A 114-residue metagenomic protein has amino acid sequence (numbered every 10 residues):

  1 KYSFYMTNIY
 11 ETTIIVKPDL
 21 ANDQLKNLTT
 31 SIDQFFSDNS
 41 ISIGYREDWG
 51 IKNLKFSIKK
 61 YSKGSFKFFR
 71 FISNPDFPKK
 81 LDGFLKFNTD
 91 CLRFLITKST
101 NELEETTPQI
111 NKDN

Functional and structural regions predicted by a protein language model:
Y2, T7-N114: Structured, basic alpha/beta domains of bacterial-type, RNA-associated proteins
